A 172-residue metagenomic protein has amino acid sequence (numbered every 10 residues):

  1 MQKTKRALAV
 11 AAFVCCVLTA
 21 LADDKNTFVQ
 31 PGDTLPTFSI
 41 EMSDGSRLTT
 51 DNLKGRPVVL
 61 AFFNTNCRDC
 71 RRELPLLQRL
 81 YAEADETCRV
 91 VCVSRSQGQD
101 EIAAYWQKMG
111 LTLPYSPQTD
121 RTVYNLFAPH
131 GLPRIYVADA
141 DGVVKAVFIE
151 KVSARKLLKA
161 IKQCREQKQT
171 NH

Functional and structural regions predicted by a protein language model:
M1-A9: Bacterial N-terminal signal peptides that target proteins for export
A9-V17: Bacterial N-terminal signal peptides
A22-T50: N-terminal "domain-start" segment that seeds a small globular fold
T50-R68: Short active-site neighborhood of thiol/selenol oxidoreductases, capturing the structured segment around
R71-M109, T119-N125: Structural microenvironment flanking redox-active thiols in thiol-disulfide oxidoreductases
Q107-L111, T119-K162: Thiol/disulfide oxidoreductase modules built on the thioredoxin-like
